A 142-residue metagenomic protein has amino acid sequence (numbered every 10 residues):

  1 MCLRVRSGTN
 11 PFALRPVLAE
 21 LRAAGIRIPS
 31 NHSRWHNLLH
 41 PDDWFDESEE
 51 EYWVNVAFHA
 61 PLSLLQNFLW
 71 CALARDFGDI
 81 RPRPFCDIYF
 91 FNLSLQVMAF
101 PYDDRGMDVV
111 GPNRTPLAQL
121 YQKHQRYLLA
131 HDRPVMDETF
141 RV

Functional and structural regions predicted by a protein language model:
M1-R83: Extended, low-hydrophobicity segments enriched in charged/polar residues
D87-V142: Alpha-helical oligomerization segments
